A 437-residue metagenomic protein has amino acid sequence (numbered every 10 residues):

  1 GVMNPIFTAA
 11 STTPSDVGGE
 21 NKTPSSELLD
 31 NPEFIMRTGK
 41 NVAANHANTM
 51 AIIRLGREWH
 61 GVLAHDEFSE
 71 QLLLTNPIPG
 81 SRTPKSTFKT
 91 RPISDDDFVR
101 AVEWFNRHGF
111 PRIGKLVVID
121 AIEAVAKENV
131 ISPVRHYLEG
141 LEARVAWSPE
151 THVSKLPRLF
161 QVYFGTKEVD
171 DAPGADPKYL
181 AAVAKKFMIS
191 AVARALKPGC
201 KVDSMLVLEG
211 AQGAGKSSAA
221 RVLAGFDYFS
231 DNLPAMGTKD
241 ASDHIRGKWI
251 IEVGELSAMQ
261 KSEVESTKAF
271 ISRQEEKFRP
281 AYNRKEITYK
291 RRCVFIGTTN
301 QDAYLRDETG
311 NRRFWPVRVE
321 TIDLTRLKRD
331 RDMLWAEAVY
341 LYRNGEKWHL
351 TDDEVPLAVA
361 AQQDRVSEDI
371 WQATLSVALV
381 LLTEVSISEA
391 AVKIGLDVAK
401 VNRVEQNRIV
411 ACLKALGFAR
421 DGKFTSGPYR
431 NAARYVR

Functional and structural regions predicted by a protein language model:
G1-T151, R158, E168-V169, A175-K178 (+4 more regions): N-terminal nucleic-acid engagement/recognition segments and initiation subdomains in replication, restriction
A126-G247, S386-I387, G395: P-loop NTPase catalytic core of nucleic-acid-dependent motor ATPases
M236, N283, T321-T325, R329 (+1 more regions): Positively charged interface segments
D240-R246, P280-T298: AAA+/SF3 P-loop NTPase mechanochemical coupling elements
W249-S272, L305-N311: Conserved AAA+/SF3 P-loop NTPase catalytic/coupling segment centered on the Walker-B
V264-I287: Conserved catalytic/switch belt of AAA+ P-loop NTPases
L305-L324: A short helix-turn-beta junction within AAA+ P-loop NTPase domains corresponding to the substrate/partner-engaging
L341-T383: Conserved alpha/beta core segments of nucleic-acid transaction machinery
